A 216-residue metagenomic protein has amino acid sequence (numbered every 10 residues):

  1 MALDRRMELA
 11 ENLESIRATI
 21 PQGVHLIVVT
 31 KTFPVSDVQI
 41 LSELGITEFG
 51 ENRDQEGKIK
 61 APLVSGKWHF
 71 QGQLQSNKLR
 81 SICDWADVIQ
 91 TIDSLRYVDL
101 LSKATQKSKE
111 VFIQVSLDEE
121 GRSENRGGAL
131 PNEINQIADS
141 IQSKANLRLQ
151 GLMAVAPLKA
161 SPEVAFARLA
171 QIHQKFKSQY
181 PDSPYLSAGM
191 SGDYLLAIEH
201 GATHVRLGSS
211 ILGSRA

Functional and structural regions predicted by a protein language model:
A2-G192, I198-H200, L212: Conserved alpha/beta-domain cores
A202-A216: Gly/Pro- and small hydrophobic-enriched strand-loop and loop-to-helix capping segments that sit at the rims
